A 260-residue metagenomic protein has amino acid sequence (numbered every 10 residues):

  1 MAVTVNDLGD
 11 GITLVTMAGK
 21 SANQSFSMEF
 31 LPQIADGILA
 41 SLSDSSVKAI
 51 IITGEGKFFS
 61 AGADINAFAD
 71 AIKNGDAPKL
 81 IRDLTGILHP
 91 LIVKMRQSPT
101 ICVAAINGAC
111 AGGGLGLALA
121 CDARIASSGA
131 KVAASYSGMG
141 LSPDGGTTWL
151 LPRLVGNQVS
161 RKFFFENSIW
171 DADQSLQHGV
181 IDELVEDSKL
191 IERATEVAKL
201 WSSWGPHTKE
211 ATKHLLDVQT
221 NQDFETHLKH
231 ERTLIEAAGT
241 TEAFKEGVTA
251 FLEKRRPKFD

Functional and structural regions predicted by a protein language model:
M1-E55, V93: Conserved CoA-thioester-binding segment of acyl-CoA-metabolizing enzymes
V15, I34, I52, D64 (+5 more regions): Terminal peptide-recognition signature
E29-I34, I87, R193, H207 (+3 more regions): Charged catalytic carboxylate motif
G54-L91, G140: Glycine- (often His-adjacent) and acidic-residue-rich active-site loop that binds/positions the CoA thioester
V93-K209, E236-T241, E246-T249, R255: Crotonase-fold acyl-CoA enzyme core
K213-Q222: Short, charged, surface-exposed hinge/linker loops at domain edges that act as mobile lids or interdomain connectors
R256-D260: Short C-terminal tail/terminal secondary-structure segment of NAD(P)H-dependent dehydrogenase/reductase domains
